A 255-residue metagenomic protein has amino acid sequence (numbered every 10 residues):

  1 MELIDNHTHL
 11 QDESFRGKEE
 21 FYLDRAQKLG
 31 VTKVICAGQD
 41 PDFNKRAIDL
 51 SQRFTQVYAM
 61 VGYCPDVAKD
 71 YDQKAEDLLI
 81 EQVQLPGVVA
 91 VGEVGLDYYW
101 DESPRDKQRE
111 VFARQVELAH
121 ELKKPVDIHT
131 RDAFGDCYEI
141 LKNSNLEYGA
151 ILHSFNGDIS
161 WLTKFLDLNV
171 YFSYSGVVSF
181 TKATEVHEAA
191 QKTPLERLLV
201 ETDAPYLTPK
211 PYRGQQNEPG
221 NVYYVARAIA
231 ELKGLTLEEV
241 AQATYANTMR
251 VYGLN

Functional and structural regions predicted by a protein language model:
M1-N255: Mid-domain alpha/beta scaffold segments of enzyme catalytic cores
